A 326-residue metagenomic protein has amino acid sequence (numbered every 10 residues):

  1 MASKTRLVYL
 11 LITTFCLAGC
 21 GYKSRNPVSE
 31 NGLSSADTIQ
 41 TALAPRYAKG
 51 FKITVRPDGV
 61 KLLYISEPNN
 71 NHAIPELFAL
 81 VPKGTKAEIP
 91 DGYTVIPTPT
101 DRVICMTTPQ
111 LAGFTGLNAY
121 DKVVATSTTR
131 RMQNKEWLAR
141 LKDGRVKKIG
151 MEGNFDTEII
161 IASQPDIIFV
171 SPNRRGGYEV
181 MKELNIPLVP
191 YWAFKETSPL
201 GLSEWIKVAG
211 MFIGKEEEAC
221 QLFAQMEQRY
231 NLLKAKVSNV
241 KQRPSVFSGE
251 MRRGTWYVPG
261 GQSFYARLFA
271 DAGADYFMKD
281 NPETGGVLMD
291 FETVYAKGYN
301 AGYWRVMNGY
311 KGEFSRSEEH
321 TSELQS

Functional and structural regions predicted by a protein language model:
M1-V28: Bacterial Sec-dependent N-terminal signal peptides
C20-L111, E218-V246: Bacterial Sec-exported substrate-binding components of ABC uptake systems
Y64-I161, I167: A short, structured surface patch at a secondary-structure boundary
P99, Q110-G113, A119, D156 (+8 more regions): Stable alpha-helical elements in mature extracytoplasmic
N118-Y120, Q133-K142, K182, Y265-K279: Ligand-binding cleft/hinge of the Venus flytrap
D156, A162, I167-T255, K279-D280: Extracytoplasmic substrate-binding proteins
L233-E318: Flexible, glycine-rich surface segments
E319-Q325: Conserved small/polar residues in nucleotide/adenosyl-binding loops
